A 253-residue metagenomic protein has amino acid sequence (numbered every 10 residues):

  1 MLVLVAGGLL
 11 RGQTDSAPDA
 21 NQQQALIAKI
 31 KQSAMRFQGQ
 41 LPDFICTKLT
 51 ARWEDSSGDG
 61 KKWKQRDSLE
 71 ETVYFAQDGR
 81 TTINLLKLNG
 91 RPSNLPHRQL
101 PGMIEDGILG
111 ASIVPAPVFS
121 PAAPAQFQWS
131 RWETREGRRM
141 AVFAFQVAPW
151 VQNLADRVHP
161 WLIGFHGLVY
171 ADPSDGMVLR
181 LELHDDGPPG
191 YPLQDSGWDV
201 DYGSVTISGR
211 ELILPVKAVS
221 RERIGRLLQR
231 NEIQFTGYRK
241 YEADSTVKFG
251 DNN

Functional and structural regions predicted by a protein language model:
M1-G8: Bacterial N-terminal signal peptides
Q13-H166, P173-L179, H184-W198, G203-N253: Structured extracytoplasmic
